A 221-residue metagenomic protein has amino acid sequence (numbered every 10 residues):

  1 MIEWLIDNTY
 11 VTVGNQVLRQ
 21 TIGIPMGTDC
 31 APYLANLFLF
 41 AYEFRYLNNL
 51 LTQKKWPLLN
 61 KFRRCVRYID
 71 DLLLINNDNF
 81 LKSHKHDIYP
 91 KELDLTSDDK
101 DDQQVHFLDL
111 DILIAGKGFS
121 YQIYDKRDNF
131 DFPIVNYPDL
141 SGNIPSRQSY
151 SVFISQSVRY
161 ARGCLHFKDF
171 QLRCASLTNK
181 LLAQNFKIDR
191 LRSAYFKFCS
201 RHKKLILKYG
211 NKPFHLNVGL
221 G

Functional and structural regions predicted by a protein language model:
M1-G221: Charged structural interfaces that engage phosphate-rich ligands and support phosphoryl-transfer chemistry
